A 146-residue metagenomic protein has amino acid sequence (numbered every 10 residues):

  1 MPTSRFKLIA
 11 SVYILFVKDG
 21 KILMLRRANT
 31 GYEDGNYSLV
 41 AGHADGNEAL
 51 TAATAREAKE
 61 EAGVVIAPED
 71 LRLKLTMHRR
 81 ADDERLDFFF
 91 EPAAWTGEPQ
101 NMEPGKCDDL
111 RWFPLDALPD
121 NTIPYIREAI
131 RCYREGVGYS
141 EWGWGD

Functional and structural regions predicted by a protein language model:
M1-L23, H43, K74: Conserved N-terminal beta-strand and adjoining loop/helix that marks the start of the Nudix/MutT-like hydrolase domain
I9, V17, D34, P68-D70 (+2 more regions): Short connector loops at helix/strand junctions that flank enzyme active sites, especially segments positioning acidic
K18-K21, A28, A93-E98, L115-A117: Short loop segments at secondary-structure junctions
K21-E60: Conserved Nudix-box catalytic region and its N-terminal flanking loop in Nudix hydrolases and closely related
Y32, G105-D146: Nudix hydrolase/Nudix homology domain
S38, R72, F89: Conserved beta-strand segments that form the floor/walls of ligand-binding pockets within enzyme and binding domains
V65-L75: A short coil-to-beta-strand element that immediately follows conserved catalytic motifs
T76-P99, R111, A129-V137: Active-site-adjacent beta-strand/loop module that shapes the phosphate/pyrophosphate-binding cleft
